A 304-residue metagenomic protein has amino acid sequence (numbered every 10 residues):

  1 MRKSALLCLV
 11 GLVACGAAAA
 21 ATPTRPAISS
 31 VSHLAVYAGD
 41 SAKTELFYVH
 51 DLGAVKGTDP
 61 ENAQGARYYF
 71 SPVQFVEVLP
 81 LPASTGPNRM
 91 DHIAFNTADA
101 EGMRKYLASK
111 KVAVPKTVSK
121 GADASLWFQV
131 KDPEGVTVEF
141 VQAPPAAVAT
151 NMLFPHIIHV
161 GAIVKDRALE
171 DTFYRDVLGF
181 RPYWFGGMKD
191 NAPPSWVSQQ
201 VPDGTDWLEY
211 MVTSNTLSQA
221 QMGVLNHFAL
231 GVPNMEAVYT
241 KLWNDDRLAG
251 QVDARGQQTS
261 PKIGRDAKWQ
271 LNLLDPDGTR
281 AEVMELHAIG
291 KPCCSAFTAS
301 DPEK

Functional and structural regions predicted by a protein language model:
M1-S4: Positively charged n-region of N-terminal signal peptides that target proteins for export
L7-G16: Bacterial N-terminal signal peptides
A19-P26, A108-A162, Y183-P202, W207-Y210 (+2 more regions): Vicinal oxygen chelate
P26-E61: N-terminal targeting signals for Sec/Tat export/insertion, comprising classic cleavable signal peptides
S29-D40, A66-Y68, P82-L107, L126-K131 (+5 more regions): Vicinal oxygen chelate
T44-V49, L107, G135, E170-R175 (+2 more regions): Conserved active-site tyrosine of GNAT-family acetyltransferases
V55-N62, R181-K189: Conserved catalytic-core motifs of GNAT/GCN5-like acyltransferases
